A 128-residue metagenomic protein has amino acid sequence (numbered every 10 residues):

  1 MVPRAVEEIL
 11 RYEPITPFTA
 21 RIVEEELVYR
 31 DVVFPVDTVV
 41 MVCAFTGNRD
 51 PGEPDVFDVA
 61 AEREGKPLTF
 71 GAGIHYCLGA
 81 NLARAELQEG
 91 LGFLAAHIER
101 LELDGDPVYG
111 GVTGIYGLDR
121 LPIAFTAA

Functional and structural regions predicted by a protein language model:
M1-A128: Cytochrome P450
